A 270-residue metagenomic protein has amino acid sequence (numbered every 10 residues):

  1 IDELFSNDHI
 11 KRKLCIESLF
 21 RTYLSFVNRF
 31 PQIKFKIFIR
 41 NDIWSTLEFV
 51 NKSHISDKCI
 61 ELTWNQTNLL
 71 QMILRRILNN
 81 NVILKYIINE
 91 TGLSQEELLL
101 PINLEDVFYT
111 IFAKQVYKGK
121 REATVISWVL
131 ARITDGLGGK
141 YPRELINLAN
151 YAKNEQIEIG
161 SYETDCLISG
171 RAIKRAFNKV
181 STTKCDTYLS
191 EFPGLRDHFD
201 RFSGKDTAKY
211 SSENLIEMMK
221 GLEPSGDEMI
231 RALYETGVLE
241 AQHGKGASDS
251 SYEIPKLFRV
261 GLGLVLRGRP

Functional and structural regions predicted by a protein language model:
I1-F5, H9-R21, K153-G170: Well-ordered, non-transmembrane segments within structured domains
E3-E122: The catalytic "switch" region of P-loop NTPases
R29, V107-P270: C-terminal leucine-rich, beta-strand-based interaction scaffolds used for sensing/assembly
